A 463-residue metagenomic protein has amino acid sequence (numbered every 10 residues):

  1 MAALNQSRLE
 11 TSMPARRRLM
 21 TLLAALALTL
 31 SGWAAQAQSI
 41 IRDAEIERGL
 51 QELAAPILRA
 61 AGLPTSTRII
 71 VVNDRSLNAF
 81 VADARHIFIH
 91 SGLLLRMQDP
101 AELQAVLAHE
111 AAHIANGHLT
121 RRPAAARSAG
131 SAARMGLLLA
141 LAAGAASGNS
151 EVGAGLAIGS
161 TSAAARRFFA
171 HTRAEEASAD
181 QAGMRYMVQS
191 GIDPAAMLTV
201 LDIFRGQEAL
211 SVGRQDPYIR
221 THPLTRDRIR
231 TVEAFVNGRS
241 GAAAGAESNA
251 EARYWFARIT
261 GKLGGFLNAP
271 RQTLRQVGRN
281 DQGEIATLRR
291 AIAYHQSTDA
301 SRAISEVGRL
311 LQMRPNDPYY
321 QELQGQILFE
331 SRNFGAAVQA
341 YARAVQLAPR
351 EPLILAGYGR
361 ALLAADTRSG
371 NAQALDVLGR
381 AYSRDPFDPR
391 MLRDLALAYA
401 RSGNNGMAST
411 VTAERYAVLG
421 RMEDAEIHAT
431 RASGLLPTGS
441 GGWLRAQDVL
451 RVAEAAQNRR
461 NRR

Functional and structural regions predicted by a protein language model:
R42-A44, R48, I69, R166-R167 (+2 more regions): Extracytoplasmic and endomembrane cell-envelope/extracellular-matrix remodeling and assembly machinery
A111-S128: Catalytic Zn2+-binding segment of zinc metalloproteases
T298, R332, D366-S369, G403 (+1 more regions): Residue-level detector of the short coil/turn that links helix A to helix B within each tetratricopeptide repeat
